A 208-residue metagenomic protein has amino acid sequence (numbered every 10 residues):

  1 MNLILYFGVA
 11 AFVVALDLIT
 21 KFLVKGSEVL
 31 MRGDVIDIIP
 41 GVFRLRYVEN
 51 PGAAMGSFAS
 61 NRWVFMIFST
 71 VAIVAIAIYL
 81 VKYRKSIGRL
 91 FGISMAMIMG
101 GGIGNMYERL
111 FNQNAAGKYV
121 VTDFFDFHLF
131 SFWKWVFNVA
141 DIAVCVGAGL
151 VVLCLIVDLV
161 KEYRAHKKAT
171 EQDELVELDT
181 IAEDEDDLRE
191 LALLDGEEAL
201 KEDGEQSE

Functional and structural regions predicted by a protein language model:
M1-E208: Alpha-helical transmembrane bundles and membrane-interface segments of multipass inner-membrane proteins
